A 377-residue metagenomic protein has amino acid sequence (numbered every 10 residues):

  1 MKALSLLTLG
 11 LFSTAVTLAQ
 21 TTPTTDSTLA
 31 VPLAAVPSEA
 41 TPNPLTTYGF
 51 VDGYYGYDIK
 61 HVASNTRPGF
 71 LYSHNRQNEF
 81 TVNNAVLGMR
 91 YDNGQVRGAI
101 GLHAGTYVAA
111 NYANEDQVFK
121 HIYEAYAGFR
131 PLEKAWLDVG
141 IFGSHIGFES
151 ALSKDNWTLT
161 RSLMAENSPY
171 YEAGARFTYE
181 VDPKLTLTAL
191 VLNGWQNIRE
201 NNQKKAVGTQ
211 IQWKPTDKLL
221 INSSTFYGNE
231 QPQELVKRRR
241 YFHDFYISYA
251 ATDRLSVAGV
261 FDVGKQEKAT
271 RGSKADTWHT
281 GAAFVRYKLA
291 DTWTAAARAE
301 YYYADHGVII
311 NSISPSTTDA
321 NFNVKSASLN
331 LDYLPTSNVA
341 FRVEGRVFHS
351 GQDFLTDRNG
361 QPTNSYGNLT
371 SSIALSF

Functional and structural regions predicted by a protein language model:
K2-V62, F377: N-terminal periplasmic/intermembrane-space "pro-region" immediately following the signal or transit peptide
T22-T25, L71-H74, V108-N114, L219-N229 (+1 more regions): Outer-membrane beta-barrel pore domains
T24-D26, I59-E79, Y107-E124, F129-W213 (+2 more regions): Surface-exposed coil loops of outer-membrane beta-barrel proteins
L33-T46, G69-S73, F80-V82, V86-G88: Transmembrane beta-barrel domains of bacterial outer-membrane proteins
P42, D92-V96, L132-K134, S144 (+6 more regions): Outer-membrane beta-barrel channels and translocator barrels
T46-F50, A99-H103, D138-G140, L190 (+3 more regions): Outer-envelope exported proteins of Gram-negative bacteria
G49, N78, V82, L87-Y91 (+10 more regions): Residues on the lipid-exposed face of transmembrane beta-strands in outer-membrane beta-barrel proteins
H74-T106: Glycine- and aromatic-enriched membrane insertion/assembly motifs of diderm outer-membrane and organelle channel
